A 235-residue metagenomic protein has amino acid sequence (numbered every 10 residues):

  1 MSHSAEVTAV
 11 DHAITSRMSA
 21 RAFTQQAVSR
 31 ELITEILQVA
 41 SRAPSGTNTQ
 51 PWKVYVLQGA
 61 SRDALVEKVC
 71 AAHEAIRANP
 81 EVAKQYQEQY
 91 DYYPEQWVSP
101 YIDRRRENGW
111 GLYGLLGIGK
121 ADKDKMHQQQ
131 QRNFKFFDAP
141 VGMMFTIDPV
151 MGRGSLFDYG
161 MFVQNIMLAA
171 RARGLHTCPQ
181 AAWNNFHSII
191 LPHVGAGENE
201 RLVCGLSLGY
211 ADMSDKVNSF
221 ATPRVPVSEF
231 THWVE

Functional and structural regions predicted by a protein language model:
M1-E235: Acidic, surface-exposed loops and disordered segments
